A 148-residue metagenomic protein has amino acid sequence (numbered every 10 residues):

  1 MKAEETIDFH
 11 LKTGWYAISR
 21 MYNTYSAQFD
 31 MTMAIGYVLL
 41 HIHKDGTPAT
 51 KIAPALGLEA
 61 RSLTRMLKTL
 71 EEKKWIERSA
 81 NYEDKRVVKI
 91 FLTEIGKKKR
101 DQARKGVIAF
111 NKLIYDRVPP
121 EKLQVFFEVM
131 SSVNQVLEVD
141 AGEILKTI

Functional and structural regions predicted by a protein language model:
M1, E121-I148: C-terminal regulatory/oligomerization modules of transcriptional regulators
M1-F29: N-terminal leader segment of winged-helix/HTH proteins
S19, K68-E128: Charged, amphipathic alpha-helical coiled-coil/dimerization segments
R20-S62, L145: N-terminal helix-turn-helix DNA-binding core of bacterial DNA-binding proteins
T24, T69, S132: Alpha-helical DNA-recognition elements
